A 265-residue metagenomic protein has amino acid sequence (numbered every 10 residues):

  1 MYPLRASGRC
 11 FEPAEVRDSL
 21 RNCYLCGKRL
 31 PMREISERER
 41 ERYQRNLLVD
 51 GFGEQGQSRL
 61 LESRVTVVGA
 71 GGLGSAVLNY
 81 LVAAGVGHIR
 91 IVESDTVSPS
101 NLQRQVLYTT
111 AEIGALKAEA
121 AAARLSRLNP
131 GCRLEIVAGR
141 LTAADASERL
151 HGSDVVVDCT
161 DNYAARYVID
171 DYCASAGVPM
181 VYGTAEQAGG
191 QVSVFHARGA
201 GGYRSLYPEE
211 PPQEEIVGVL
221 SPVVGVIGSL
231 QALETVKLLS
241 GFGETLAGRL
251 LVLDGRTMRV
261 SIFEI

Functional and structural regions predicted by a protein language model:
M1, P13-A14, R33: Alpha-helical interaction segments
A6, E12-D18: Acidic, Ala/Val/Gly-enriched low-complexity intrinsically disordered segments
N22-I265: Adenine nucleotide-associated cytosolic modules
